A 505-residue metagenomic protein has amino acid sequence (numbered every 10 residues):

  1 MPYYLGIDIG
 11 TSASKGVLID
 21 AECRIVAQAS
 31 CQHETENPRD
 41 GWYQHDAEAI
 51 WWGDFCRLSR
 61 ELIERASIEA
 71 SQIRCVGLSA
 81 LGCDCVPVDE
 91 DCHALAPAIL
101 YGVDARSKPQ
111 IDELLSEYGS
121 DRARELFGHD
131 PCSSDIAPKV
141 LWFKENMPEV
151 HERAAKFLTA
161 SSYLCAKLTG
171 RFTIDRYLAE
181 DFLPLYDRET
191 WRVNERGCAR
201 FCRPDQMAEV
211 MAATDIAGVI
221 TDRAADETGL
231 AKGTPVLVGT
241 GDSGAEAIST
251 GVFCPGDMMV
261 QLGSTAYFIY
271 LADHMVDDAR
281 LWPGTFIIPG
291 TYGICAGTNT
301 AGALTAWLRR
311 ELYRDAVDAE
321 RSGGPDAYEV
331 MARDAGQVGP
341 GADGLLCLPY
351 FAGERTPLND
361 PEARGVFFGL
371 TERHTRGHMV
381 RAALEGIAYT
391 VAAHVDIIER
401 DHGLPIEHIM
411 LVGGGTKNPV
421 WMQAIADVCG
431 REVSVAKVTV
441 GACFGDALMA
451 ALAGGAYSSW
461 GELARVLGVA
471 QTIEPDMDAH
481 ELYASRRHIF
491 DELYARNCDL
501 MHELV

Functional and structural regions predicted by a protein language model:
M1-P97, E125, R153, D222-D226 (+5 more regions): N-terminal glycine/serine-rich phosphate-binding loop of ATP-dependent small-molecule kinases, especially carbohydrate
L5-G6, L115-G128, P138-T173, E180-F201 (+3 more regions): Active-site core segments that coordinate phosphate-bearing ligands/cofactors across diverse enzyme families
G16-L18, C23, V76, D104 (+4 more regions): Conserved small-residue
E64-G102, D130-S134, S161, C165-Y186 (+1 more regions): Short beta-strand-loop/turn "lid" adjacent to the catalytic site in phosphate-handling enzymes
V86-V88, P109-E113, E246-I248: Pocket-flanking alpha-helical
L100-E117, A447-L448: Short alpha-helix plus adjacent loop in nuclease-associated cores
C202-T214: A conserved helix-loop-beta module that forms one wall/lid of the active-site cleft in ATP-utilizing catalytic domains
